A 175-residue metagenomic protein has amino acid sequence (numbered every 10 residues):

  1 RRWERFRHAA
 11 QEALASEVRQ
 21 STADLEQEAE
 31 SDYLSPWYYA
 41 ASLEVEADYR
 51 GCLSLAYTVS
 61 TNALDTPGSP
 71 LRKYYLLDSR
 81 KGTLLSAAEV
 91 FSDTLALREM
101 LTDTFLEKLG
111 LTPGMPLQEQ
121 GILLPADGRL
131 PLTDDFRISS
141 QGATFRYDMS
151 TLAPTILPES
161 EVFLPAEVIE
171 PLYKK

Functional and structural regions predicted by a protein language model:
R1-K175: Compositionally biased intrinsically disordered regions enriched in Thr/Gly
